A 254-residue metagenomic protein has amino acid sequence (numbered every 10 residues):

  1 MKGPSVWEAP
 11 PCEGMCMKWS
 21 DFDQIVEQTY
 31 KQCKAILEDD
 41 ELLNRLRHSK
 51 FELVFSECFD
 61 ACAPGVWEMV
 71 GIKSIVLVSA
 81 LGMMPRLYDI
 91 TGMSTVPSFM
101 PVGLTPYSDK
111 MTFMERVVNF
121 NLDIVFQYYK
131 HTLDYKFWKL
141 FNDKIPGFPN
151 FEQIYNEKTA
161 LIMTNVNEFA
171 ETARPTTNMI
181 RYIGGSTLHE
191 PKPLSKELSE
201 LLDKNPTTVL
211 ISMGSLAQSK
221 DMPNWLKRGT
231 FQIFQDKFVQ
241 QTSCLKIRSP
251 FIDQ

Functional and structural regions predicted by a protein language model:
M1-S49, S108, R116-D123, H131: Phosphate/nucleotide-donor binding subsite
Q28-M111, E168: Conserved nucleotide-sugar donor-interacting segment of glycosyltransferase catalytic cores, predominantly GT-B
Y30-A35, L53, K139-F141, G185-P191: Short, flexible loop segments at the rims of nucleotide/cofactor-binding pockets, characterized by
D39-L42, A61-A63, P146-N150, V166-N167 (+2 more regions): Eukaryotic intrinsically disordered and solvent-exposed regulatory patches
E52-L53, L161, T208: Structural motif
F55, I75-V76, M163, T242-C244: Structural detector of well-ordered beta-strand residues that form the stable sheet scaffold of enzyme domains
T112, D123-P149, I154-T176: A short, active-site helix/loop in glycosyltransferases that binds the activated sugar's phosphate group
E157-K158, T172-Q254: Conserved catalytic-core segment of nucleotide-activated headgroup transferases in glycan assembly
